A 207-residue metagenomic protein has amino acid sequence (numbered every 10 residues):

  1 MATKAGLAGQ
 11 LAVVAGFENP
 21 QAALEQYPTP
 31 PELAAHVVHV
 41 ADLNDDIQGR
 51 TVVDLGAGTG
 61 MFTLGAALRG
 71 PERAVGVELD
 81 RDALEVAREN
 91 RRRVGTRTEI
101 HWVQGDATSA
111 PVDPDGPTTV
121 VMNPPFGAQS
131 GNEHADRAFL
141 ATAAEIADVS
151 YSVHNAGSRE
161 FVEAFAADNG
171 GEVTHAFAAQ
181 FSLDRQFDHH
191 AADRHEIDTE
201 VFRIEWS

Functional and structural regions predicted by a protein language model:
M1-V53, F62-L64: S-adenosyl-L-methionine
G56: Conserved glycine-centered beta->alpha loop in an early N-terminal alpha/beta scaffold
T59-P71: Conserved SAM-binding loop of SAM-dependent methyltransferases across substrates and taxa, primarily the Class I
R73-E78: Conserved SAM-binding motif I beta-strand of class I
D82: Conserved Rossmann-like nucleotide-cofactor binding loop
A87-R88: Conserved SAM-binding loop
T96-A107: Conserved SAM-binding strand-loop segment of SAM-dependent methyltransferases
A107-R203: S-adenosylmethionine
